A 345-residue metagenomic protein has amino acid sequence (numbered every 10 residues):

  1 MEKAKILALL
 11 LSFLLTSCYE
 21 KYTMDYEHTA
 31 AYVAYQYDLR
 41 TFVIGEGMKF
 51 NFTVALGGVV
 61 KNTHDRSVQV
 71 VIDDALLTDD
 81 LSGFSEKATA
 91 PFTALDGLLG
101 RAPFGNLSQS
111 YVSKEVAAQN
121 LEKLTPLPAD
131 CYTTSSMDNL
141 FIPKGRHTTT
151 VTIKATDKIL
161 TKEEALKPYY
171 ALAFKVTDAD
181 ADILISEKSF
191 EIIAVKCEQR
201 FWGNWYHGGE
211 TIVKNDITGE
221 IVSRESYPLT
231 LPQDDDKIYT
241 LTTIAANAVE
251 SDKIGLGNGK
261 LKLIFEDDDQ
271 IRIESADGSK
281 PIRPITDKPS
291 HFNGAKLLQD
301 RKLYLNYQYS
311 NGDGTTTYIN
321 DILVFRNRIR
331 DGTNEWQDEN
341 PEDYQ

Functional and structural regions predicted by a protein language model:
M1-C18: Sec-dependent bacterial lipoprotein signal peptides
C18-L140, T150, K154-Q345: Intrinsically disordered, low-complexity regulatory regions in eukaryotic proteins
I142-G145: Short, contiguous acidic and Ser/Thr-rich linear segments
